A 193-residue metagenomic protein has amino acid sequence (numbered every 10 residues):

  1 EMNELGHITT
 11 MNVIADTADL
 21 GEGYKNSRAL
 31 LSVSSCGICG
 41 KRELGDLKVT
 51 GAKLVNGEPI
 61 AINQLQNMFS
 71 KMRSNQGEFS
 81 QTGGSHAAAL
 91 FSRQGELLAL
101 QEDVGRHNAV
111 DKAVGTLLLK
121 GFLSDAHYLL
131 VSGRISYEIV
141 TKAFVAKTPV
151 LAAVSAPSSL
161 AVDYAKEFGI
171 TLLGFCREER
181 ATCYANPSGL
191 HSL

Functional and structural regions predicted by a protein language model:
E1-A88, R93, L97-A99: Intrinsically disordered, low-complexity regions enriched in acidic/Ser/Thr/Pro/Gln residues
N12-I14, A61-N67, V104-H107, A146-V150 (+1 more regions): Short linear motifs at secondary-structure transitions and domain/linker junctions
D16-D19, D46, D103, D111 (+2 more regions): Acidic-enriched, low-complexity/disordered segments with a strong bias for Aspartate over Glutamate
S85-K120: Protease-associated
H107-Y184, G189-L193: Feature captures the catalytic cores and cofactor-binding loops of soluble hydro-lyases/lyases that act on carboxylate
